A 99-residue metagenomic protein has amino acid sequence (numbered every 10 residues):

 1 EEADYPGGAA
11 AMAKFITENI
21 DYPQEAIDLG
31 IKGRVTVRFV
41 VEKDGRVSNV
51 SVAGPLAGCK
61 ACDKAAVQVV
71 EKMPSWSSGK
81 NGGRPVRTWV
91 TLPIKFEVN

Functional and structural regions predicted by a protein language model:
E1-N99: Charge-biased low-complexity segments
